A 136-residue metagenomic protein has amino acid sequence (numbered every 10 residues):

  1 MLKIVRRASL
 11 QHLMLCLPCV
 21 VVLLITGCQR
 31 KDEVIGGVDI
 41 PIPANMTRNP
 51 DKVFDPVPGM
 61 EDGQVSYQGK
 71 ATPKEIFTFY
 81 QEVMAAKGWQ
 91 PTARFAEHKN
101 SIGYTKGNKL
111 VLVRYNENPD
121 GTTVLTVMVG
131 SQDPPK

Functional and structural regions predicted by a protein language model:
M1-T26: Sec-dependent bacterial lipoprotein signal peptides
L2, G27-K136: An acidic-aromatic pocket/loop used at catalytic or ligand-binding sites
